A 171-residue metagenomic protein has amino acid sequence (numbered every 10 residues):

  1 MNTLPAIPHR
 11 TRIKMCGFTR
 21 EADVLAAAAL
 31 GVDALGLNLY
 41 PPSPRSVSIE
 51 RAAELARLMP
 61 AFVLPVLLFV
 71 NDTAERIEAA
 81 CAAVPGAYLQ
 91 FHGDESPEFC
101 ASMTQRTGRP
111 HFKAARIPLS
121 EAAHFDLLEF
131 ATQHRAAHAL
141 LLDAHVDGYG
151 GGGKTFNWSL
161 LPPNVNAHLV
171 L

Functional and structural regions predicted by a protein language model:
M1-C16: N-terminal amphipathic alpha-helix/helix-capping segment at the start of soluble metabolic enzymes
T3, A29, H168-V170: Acidic/proline-rich low-complexity IDRs
R10-T11, L30, R51-A56: Short N-terminal helix-initiation segments at or just after the protein's N-terminus
K14-L25, L30, N38: N-terminal beta1-alpha1 ligand-phosphate binding loop
G31-L35, L141-L142: Short, basic/glycine-rich phosphate-binding loops at helix/coil junctions that contact nucleotide phosphates
L39-S43, E50-R51, A56-V170: Conserved anion-binding
